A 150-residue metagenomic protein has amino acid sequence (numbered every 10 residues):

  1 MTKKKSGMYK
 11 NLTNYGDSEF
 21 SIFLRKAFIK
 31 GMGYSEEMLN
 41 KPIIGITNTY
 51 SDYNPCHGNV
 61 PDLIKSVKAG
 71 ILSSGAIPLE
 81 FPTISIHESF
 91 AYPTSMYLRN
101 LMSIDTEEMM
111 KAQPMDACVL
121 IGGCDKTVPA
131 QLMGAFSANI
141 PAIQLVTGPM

Functional and structural regions predicted by a protein language model:
M1-K41: N-terminal amphipathic/basic leader segments beginning at the initiator methionine
K4-T13, I44-S51, F81-P93: Gly-rich Lys/Arg/Thr-decorated short loops/hinges at beta-loop-alpha junctions or inter-strand turns that position
S18-I22, K26, N40, H57-K65 (+2 more regions): Electropositive phosphate-/nucleotide-binding environments in soluble metabolic enzymes
L24-K30, L72, I77-L120: Glycine-rich oxoanion-binding loops at beta->alpha junctions
G31, S35, Y53, S66 (+5 more regions): Change "in soluble alpha/beta enzymes" to "in soluble alpha/beta proteins
E36-G45, S51-P82: Glycine-rich phosphate/diphosphate-binding loop of Rossmann-like nucleotide-binding domains
Y53-C56, I86-F90, K126-P129, M150: Flexible loop/turn segments at secondary-structure boundaries
M96-M150: Active-site cavity-forming subdomains of large catalytic enzyme subunits
